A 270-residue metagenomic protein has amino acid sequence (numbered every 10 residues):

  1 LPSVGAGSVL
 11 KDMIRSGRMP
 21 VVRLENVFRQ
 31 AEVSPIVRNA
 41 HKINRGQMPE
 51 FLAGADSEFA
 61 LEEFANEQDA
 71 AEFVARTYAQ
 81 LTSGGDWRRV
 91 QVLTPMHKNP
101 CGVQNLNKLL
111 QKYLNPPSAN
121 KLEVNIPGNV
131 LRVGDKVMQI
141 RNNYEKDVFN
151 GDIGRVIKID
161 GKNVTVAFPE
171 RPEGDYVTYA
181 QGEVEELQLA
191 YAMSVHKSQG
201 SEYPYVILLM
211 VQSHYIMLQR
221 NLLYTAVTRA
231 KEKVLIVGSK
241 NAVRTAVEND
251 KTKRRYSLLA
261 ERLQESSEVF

Functional and structural regions predicted by a protein language model:
L1-K146, I157: Conserved helicase motor core of P-loop NTPases
F149: Conserved flavin/dinucleotide-binding core of flavoenzymes
D152-F270: C-terminal accessory regions
